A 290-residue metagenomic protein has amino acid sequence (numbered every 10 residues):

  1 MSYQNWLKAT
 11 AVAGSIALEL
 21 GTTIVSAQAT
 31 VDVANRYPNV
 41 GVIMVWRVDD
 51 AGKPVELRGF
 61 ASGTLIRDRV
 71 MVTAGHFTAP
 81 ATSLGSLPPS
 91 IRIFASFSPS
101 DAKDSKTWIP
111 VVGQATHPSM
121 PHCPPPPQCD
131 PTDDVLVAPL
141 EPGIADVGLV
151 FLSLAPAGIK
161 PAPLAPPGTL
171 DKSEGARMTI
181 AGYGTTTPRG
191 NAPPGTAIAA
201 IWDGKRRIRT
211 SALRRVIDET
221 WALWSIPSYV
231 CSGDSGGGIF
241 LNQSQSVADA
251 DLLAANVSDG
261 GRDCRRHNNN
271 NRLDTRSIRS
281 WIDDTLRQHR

Functional and structural regions predicted by a protein language model:
M1-A11: Bacterial N-terminal signal peptides that target proteins for export
T10-G21: Bacterial N-terminal signal peptides
G21-E56, S62: N-terminal activation segment of mature serine protease catalytic domains
I24-A27, A74-G75, A79-A81, I159-A165: Charged, amphipathic alpha-helical segments
S26-N35, V55, G85-A157, P167-T169 (+1 more regions): Conserved catalytic-core segment of clan PA serine endopeptidases
V33-N39, R58-A79, S83-A102, K106-T107 (+3 more regions): C-terminal subregion of chymotrypsin/trypsin-like serine protease catalytic domains
V42-V48, G182-T186, D259: Generic short beta-strand segments
I144-Y229, N268, T275-I282: Chymotrypsin/trypsin-fold serine protease catalytic domain
